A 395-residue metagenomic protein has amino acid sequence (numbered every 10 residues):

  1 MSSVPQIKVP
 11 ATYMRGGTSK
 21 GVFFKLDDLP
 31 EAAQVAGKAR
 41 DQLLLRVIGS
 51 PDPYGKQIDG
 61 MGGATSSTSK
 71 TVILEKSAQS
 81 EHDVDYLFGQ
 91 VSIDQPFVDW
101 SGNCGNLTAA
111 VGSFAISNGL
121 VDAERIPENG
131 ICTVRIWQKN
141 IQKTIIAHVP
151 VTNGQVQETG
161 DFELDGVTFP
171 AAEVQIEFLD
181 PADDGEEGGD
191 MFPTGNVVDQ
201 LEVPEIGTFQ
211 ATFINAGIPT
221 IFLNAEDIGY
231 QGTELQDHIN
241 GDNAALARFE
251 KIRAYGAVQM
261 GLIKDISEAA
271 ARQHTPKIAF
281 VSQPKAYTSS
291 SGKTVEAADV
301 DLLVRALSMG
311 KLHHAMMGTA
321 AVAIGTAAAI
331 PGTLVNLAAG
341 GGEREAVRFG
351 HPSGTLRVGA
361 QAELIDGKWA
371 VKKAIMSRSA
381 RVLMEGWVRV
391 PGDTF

Functional and structural regions predicted by a protein language model:
M1-F395: A glycine-rich beta-to-alpha transition motif near the start of alpha/beta enzyme domains, typified by
